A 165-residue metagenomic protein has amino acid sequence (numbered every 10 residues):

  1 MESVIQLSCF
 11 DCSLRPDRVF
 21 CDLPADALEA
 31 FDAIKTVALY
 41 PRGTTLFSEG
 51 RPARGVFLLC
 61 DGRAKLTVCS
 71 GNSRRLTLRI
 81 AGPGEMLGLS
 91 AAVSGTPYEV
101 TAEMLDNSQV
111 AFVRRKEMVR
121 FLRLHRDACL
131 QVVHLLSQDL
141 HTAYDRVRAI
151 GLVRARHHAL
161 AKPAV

Functional and structural regions predicted by a protein language model:
M1-V165: Cytosolic regulatory regions built on CNB/CRP/Popeye-like sensor folds
